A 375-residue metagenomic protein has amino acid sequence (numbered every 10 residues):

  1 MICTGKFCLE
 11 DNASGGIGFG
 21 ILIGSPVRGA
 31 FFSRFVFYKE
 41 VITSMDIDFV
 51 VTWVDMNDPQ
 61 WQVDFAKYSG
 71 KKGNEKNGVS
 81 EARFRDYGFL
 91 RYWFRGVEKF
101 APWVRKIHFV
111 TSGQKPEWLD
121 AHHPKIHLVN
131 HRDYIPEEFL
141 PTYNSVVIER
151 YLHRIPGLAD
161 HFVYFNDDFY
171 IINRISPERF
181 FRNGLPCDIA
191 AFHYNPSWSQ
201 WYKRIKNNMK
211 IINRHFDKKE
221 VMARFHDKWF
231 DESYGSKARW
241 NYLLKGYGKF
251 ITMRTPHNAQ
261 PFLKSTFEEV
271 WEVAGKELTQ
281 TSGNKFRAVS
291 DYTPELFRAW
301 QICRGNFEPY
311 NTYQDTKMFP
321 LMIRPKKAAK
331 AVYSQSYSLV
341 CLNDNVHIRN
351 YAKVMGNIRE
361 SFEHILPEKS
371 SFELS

Functional and structural regions predicted by a protein language model:
M1, G16, G20-L22, V41: Generic short N-terminal amphipathic or hydrophobic helices
I2, F7-C8, S44: Short linear motifs centered on Gly/Pro in flexible linkers and helix caps
F7, F19, F31-Y38: Aromatic (phenylalanine/tyrosine) cluster motif
C8, N12, S25-R28: Short, low-complexity intrinsically disordered segments enriched in A/P/G/S/L with frequent Arg, especially at protein
V41-V163, Y170-S375: ER/Golgi luminal nucleotide-sugar-dependent glycosyltransferases, focusing on the catalytic module
